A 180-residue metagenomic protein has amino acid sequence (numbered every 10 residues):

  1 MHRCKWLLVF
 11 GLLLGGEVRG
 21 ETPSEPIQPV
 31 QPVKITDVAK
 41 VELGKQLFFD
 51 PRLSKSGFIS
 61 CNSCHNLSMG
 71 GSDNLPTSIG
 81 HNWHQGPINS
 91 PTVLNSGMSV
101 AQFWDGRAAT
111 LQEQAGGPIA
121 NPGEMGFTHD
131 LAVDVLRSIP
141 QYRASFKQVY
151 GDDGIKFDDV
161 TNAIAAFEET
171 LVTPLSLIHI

Functional and structural regions predicted by a protein language model:
H2-K5, V18-I178: Periplasmic c-type cytochrome electron-transfer domains
L7-G15: Bacterial N-terminal signal peptides
